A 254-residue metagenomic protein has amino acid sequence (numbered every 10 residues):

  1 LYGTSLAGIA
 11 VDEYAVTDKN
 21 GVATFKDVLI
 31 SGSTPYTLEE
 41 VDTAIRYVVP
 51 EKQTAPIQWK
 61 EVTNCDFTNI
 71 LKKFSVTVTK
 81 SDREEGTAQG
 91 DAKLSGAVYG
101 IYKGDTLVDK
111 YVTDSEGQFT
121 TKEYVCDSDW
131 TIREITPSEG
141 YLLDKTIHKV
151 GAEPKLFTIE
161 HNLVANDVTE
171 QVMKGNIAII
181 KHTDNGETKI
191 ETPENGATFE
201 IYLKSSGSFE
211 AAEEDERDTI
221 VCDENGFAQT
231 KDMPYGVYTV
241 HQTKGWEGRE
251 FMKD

Functional and structural regions predicted by a protein language model:
L1-D254: Solvent-exposed loop/turn and edge beta-strand elements of beta-rich ligand-binding domains
